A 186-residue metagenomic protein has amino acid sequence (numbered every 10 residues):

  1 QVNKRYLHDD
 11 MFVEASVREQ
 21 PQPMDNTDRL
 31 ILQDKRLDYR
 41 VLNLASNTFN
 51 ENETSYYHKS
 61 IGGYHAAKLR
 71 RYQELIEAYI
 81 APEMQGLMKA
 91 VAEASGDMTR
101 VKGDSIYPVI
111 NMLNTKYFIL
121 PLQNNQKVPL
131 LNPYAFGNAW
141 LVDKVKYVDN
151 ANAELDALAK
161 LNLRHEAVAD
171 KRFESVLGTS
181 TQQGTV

Functional and structural regions predicted by a protein language model:
Q1-G63, K68, L130: Extracytoplasmic
L32, G63-R71, L75-V186: Flexible, solvent-exposed extracytoplasmic
